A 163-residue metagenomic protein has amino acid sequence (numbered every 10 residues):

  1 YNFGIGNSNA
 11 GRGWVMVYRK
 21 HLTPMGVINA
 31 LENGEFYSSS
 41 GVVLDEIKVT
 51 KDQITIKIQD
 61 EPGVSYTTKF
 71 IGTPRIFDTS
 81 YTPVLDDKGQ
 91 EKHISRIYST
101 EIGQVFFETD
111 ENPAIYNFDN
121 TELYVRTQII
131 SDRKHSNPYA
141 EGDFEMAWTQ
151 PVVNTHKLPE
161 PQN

Functional and structural regions predicted by a protein language model:
Y1-N163: C-terminal functional module detector
